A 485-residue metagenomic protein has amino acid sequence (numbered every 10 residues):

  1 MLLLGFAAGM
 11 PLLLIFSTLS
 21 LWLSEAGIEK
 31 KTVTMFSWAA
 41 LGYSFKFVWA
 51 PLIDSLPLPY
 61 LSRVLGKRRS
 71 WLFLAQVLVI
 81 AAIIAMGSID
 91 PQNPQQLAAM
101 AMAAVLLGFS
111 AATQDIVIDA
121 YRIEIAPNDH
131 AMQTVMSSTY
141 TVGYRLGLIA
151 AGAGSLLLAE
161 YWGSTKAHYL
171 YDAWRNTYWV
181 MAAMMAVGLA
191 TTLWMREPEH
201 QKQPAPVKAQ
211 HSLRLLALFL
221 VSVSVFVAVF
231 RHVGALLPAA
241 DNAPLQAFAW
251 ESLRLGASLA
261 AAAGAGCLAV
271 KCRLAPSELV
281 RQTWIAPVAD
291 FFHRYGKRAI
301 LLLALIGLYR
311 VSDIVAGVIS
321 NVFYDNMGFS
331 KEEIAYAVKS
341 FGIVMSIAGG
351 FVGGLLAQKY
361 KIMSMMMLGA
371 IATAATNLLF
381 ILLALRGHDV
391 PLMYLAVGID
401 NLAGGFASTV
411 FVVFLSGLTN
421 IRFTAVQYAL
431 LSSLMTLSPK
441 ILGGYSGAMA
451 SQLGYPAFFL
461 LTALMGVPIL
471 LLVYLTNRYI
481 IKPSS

Functional and structural regions predicted by a protein language model:
M1-Y43, V227-P238, I300-L305, Y309-F323 (+1 more regions): Helix-loop boundary and gating motifs at the non-cytosolic
G42-W49, A257-C267, I334-Y360, G369 (+1 more regions): Transmembrane alpha-helices of Major Facilitator/SLC transporters
K46-L65, A159, G349-M365, A450-S451: Helix-to-loop junctions at the C-terminal end of transmembrane segments in multipass secondary transporters
F47, L418-Q452: A late C-terminal transmembrane helix in Major Facilitator Superfamily
S70-P94, I371-H388: C-terminal ends and interior cores of transmembrane alpha-helices in multi-pass membrane transporters/permeases
G87-A101, I125-L305, V473, Y479-S484: Intracellular loop-helix junctions on the cytosolic face of multi-pass helical membrane proteins
T113-P127, G405-N420, L430: Intracellular juxtamembrane helix-capping segments at the cytosolic ends of symmetry-related transmembrane helices
S364-F414: C-terminal transmembrane helical hairpin of 12-TM major facilitator-type secondary transporters
